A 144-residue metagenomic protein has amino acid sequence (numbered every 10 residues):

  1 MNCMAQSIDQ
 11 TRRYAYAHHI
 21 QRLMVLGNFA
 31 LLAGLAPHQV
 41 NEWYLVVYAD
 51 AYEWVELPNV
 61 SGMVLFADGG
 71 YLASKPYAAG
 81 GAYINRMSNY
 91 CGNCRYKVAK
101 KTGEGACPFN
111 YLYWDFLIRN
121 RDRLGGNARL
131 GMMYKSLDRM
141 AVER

Functional and structural regions predicted by a protein language model:
M1-R144: C-terminal catalytic domain of photolyase/cryptochrome flavoproteins, centering on the FAD-binding pocket
